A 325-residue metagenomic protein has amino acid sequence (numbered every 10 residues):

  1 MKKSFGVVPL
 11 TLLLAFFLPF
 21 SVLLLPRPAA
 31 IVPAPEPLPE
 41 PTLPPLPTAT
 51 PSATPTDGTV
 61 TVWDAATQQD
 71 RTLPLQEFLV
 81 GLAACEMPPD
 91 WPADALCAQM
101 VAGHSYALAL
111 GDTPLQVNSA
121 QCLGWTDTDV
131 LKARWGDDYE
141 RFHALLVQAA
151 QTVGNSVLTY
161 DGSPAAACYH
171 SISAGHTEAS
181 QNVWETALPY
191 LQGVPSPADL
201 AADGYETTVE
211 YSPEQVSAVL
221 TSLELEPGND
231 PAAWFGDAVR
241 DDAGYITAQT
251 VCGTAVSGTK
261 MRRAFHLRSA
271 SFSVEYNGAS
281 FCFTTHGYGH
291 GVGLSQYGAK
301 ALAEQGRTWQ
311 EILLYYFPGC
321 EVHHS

Functional and structural regions predicted by a protein language model:
M1-S325: Conserved, single-site charged/polar hotspot
